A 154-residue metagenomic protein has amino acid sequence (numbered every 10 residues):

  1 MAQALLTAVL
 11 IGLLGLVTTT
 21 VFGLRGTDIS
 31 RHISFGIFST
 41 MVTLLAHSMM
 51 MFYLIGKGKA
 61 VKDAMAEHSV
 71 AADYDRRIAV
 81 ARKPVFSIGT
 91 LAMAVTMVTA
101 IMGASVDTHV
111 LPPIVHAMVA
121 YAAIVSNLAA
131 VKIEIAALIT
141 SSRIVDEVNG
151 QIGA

Functional and structural regions predicted by a protein language model:
M1-G23, D146-A154: Alpha-helical transmembrane segments of integral membrane proteins, especially early/N-terminal helices
M1-L5, Y74-I101: Loop-to-transmembrane boundary segments
A2, T108-I152: Alpha-helical transmembrane segments and their immediate juxtamembrane interface regions
L5-G12, G36-S39, T43, I88-V95 (+1 more regions): Hydrophobic alpha-helical transmembrane segments of polytopic
L13-T18, I29-K57, A122-K132: Hydrophobic alpha-helical membrane-embedded segments
L14-F22, I88-P112: Alpha-helical transmembrane segments and their membrane-interface junctions in multi-pass membrane proteins
R25-G36, A66-E67, V106-I114, S142-V148: Membrane-interface interhelical loops and short amphipathic "cap" helices that link adjacent transmembrane segments
K62-I88, I144-A154: Short membrane-interface loop/juxtamembrane segments of multi-pass integral membrane proteins
